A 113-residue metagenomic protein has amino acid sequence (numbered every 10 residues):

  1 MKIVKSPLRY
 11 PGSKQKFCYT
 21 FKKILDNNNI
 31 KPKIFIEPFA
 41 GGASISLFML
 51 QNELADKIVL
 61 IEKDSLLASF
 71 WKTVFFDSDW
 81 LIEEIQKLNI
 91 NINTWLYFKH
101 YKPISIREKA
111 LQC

Functional and structural regions predicted by a protein language model:
M1-I34, F39-A40, S44-I45, N52: S-adenosyl-L-methionine
N28, F48, D79-L81: Generic alpha-helical propensity signal that fires on short helical segments and nearby coil/disordered stretches
S44-L47, L67-S69: Short catalytic/ligand-binding loop motif for oxyanion handling, primarily in non-cytosolic enzymes, centered on
N52, D56-C113: Class I S-adenosyl-L-methionine-dependent methyltransferase module
